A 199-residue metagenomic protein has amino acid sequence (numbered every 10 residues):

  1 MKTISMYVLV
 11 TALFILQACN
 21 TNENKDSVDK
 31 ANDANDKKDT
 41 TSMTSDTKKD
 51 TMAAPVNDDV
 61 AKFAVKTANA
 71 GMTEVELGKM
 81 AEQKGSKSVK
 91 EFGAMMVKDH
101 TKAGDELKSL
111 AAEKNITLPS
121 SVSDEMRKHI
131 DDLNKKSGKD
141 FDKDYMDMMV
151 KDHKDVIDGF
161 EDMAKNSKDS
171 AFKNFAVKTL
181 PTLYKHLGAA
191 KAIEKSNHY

Functional and structural regions predicted by a protein language model:
K2-Y7, Q17-Y199: His/Met- and acidic-residue-enriched segments that coordinate or traffic transition-metal cofactors and support
A12: Extreme N-terminal "head/tail" segments of very large remodeling/mechanoenzyme assemblies
